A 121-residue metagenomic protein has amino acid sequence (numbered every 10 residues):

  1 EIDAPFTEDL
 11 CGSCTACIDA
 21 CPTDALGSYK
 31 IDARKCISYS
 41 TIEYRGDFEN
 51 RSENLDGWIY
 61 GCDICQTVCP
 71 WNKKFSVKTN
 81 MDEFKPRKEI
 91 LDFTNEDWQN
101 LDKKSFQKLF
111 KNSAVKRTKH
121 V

Functional and structural regions predicted by a protein language model:
E1-A20, D24, Y39-E43: Ferredoxin-type iron-sulfur electron-transfer modules and their immediate structural context
I2-E8, D47, N72-T79: Inter-helical turn/loop segments and adjacent helix faces that build the functional surface of alpha-helical bundle
I2-F6, S52-N54, Q107-V115: Active-site-adjacent structural elements in folded domains
A16-S38, W58-Y60, I64-E83: Iron-sulfur cluster-binding cysteine motifs and their immediate structural context in ferredoxin-like electron-transfer
R34-C36, Y44-G46, K85-D92: Accessory, usually C-terminal, subdomains that scaffold auxiliary metal cofactors
S38-G61: Acidic/histidine-rich catalytic neighborhood
K88-V115: Flexible internal linker/loop segments at domain or repeat junctions
K116-V121: Long, compositionally biased charged/polar accessory segments in the mid-to-C-terminal portions of proteins
